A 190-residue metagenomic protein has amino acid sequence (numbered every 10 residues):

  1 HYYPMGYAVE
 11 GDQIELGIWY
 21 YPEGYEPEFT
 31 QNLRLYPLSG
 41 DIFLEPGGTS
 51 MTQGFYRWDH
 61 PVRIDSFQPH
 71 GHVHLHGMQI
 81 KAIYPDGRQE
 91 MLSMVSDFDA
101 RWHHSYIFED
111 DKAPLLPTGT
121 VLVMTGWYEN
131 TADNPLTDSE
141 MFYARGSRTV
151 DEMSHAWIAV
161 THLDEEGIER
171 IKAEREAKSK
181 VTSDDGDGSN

Functional and structural regions predicted by a protein language model:
H1-E169, E174-T182: His-enriched metal-coordination microenvironments in redox/metal-binding proteins
D184-N190: Long, low-complexity, intrinsically disordered segments
